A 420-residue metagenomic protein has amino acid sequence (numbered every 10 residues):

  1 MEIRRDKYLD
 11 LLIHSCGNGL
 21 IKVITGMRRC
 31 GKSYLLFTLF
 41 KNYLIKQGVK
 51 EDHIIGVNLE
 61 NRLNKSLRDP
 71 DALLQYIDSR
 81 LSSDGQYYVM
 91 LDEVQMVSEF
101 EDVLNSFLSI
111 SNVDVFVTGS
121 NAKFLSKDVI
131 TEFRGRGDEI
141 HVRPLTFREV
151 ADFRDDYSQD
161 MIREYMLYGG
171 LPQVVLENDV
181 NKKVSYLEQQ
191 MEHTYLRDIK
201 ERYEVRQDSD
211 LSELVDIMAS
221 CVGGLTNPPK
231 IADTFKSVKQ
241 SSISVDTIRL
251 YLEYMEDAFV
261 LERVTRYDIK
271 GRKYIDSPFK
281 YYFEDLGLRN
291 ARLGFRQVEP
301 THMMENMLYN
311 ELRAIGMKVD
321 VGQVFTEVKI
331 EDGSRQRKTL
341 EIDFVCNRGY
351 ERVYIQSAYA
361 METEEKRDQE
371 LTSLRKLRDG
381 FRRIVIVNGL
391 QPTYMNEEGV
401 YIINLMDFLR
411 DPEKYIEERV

Functional and structural regions predicted by a protein language model:
E2, R148-F325, R337: Interdomain hinge/linker elements that couple catalytic modules in large macromolecular machines
E2, Y34, I45, V49 (+2 more regions): A cross-kingdom feature that marks ATP-driven nucleic-acid transaction machinery
I3-G17: Pre-Walker A adenine-sensing motif
I24: Hydrophobic anchor at the beta1->P-loop junction of P-loop NTPases
G31: Conserved glycine(s) of the Walker
G56-G85: Short glycine-rich substrate-engagement loop in P-loop NTPases that contacts/grips substrate
D114-S120, H141: Structural recognition of the conserved hydrophobic beta-strand(s) that form the central parallel beta-sheet of P-loop
K123-D138, F153-D155: Short regulatory helix/loop adjacent to the ATP-binding pocket of P-loop NTPases
